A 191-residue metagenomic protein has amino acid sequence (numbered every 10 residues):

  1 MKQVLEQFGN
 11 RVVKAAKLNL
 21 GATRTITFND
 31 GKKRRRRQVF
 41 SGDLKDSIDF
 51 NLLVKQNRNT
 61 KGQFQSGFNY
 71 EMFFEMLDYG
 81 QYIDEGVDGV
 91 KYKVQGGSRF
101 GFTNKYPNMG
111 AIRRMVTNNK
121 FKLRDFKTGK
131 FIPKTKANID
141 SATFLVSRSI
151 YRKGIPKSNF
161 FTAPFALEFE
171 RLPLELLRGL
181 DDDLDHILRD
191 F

Functional and structural regions predicted by a protein language model:
M1-T60: Charge-rich, low-complexity N-terminal segments
Q38-F191: Charged, low-complexity interaction tracts
